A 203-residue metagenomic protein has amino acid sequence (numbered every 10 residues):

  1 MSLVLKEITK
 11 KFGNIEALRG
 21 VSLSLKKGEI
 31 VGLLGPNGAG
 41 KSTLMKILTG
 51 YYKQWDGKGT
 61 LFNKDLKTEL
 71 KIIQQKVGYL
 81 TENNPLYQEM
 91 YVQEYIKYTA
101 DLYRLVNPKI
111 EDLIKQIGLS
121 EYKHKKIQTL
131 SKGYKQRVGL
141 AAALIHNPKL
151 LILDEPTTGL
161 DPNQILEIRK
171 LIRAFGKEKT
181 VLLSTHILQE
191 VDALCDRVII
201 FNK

Functional and structural regions predicted by a protein language model:
L3, K10-N202: ABC transporter nucleotide-binding domains
